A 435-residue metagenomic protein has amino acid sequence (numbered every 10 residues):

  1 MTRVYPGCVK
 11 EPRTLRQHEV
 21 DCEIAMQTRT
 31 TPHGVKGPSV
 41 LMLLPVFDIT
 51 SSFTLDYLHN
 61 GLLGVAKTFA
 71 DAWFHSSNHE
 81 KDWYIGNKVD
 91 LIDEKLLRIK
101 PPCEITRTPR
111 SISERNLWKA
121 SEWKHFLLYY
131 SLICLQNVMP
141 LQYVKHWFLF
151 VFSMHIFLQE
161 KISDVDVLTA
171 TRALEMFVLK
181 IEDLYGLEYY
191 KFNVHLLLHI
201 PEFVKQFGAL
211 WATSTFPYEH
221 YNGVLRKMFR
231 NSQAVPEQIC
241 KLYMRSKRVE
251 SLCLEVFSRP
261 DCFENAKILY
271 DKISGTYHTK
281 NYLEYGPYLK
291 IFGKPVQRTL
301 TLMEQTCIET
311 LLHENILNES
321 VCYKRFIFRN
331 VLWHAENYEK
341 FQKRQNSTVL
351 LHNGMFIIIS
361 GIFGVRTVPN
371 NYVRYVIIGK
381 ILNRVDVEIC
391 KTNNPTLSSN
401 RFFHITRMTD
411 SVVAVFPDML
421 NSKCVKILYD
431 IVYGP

Functional and structural regions predicted by a protein language model:
M1-A120, C134, I239, S258-E264: Domain-level detector for long, ordered catalytic/regulatory cores in large eukaryotic signaling and trafficking
M1-E11, R110-L158, L184-I273, I358 (+1 more regions): Amphipathic alpha-helical/coiled-coil segments positioned at domain termini
M1-L55, I359-P435: E2/UBC-UEV (E2-variant) core
D21, H75, R298-F341, S398 (+2 more regions): Intrinsically disordered, low-complexity regulatory/interaction regions
S76-L127, T171-T215, T306-K343: Amphipathic alpha-helical
E104, V167-T171, C253-L254, S258-D261 (+2 more regions): Long, low-complexity, charge-dense
M154, H220-N222, F229, I327 (+6 more regions): Residues that form ligand- and interface-recognition hot spots within folded domains
T215-F356: Ordered core of a single globular domain
